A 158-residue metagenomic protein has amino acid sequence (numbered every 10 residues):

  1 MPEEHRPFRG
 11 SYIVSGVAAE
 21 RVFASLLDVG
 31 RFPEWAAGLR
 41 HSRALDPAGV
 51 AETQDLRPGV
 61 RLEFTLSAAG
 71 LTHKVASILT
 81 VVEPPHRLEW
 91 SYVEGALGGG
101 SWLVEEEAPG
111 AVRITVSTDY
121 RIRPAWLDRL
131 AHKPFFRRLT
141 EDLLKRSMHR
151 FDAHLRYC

Functional and structural regions predicted by a protein language model:
M1-Q54: Hydrophobic ligand-binding cavity/cleft-lining segments
H5-R9, R57-G59, T72, L97 (+1 more regions): A general secondary-structure signal for short beta-strands and their flanking turns/coil in non-transmembrane regions
I13-V17, T65-A69, T80-V82, E105-E107 (+1 more regions): Solvent-exposed residues in well-ordered beta-strands and their adjoining turns, especially edge/terminal strands
V14, P33, R43-A96, R146-C158: Glycine-rich portal/gate segments that line the openings of hydrophobic small-molecule binding cavities
A36, S42, E63, S117-D119 (+1 more regions): Generic secondary-structure boundary/loop-capping signal
E89-R146, A153, Y157: Beta-strand/loop substructures that line and gate deep hydrophobic ligand-binding cavities in soluble
